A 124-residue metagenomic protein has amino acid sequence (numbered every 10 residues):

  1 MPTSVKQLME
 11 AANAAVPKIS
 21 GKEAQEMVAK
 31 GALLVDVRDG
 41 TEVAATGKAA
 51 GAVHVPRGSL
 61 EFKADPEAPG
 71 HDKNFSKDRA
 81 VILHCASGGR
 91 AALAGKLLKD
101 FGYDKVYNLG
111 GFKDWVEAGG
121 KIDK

Functional and structural regions predicted by a protein language model:
M1-L33, G40-I82, G89-K124: Rhodanese-like catalytic fold shared by cysteine-dependent sulfurtransferases and DSP/PTP-type phosphatases
